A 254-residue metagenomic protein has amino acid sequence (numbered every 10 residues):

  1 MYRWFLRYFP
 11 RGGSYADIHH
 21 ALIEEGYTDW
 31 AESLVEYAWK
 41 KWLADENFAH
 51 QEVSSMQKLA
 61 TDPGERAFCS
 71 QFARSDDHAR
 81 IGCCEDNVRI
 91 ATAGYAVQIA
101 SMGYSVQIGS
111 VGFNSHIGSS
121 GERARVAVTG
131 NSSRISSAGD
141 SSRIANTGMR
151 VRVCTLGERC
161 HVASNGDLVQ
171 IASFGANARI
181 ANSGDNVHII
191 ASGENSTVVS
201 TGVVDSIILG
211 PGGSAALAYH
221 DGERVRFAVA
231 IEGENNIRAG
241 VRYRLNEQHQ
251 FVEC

Functional and structural regions predicted by a protein language model:
M1-C254: Short, glycine-biased loop/turn motifs at secondary-structure junctions and in low-complexity Ser/Thr/Pro-rich termini
